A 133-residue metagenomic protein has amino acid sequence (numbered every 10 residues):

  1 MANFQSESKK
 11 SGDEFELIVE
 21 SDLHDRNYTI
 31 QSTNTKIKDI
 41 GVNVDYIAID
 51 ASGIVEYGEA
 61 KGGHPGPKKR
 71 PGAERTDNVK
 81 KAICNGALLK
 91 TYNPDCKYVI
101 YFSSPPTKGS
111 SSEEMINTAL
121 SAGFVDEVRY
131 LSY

Functional and structural regions predicted by a protein language model:
M1-K38: Acidic-basic catalytic patches of nuclease active cores, encompassing PD-(D/E)XK and other metal-cofactor nuclease
R26, A51, Y92-N93, A122: Alpha-helix C-cap/termination motif
V42-V44: Change "...and in nucleic-acid phosphodiester-cleaving endonucleases..." to "...and in nucleic-acid processing enzymes
I47-G62: Active-site beta-strand-loop-beta-strand hairpin of nuclease catalytic cores that positions key catalytic residues
G58, V99-Y101, E127-L131: Hydrophobic/aromatic beta-strand patches that form the interior of the parallel beta-sheet core in alpha/beta enzyme
A60-L120: Catalytic cores of nucleic-acid endonucleases
M115-Y133: Structural recognition of alpha->loop->beta junctions
